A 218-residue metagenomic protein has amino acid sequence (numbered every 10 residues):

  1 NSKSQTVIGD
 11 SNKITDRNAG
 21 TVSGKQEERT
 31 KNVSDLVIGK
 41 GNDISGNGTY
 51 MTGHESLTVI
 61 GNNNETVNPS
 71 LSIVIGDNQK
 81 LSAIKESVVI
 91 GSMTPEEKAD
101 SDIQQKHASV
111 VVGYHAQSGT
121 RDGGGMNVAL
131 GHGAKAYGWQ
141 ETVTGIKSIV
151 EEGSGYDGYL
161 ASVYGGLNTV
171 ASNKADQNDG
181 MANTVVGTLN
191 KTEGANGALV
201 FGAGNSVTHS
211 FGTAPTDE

Functional and structural regions predicted by a protein language model:
N1-E218: Glycine- and small/polar-enriched repetitive beta-structure motifs of secreted/surface proteins
